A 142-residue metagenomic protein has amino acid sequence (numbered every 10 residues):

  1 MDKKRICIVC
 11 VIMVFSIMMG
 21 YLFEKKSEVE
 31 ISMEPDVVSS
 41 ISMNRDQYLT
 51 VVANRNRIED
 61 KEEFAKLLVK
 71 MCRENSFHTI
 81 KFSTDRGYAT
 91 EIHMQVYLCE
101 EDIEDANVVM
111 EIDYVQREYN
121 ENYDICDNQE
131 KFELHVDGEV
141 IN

Functional and structural regions predicted by a protein language model:
M1-R5: Positively charged n-region of N-terminal signal peptides that target proteins for export
C7-L22: Hydrophobic membrane-insertion alpha-helices, especially the h-region of bacterial N-terminal signal peptides
V9-I12, E101, N128: Residue-level detector of bioactive/disordered segments in secreted/extracellular proteins and virion assembly
S27-N54: Short edge beta-strands and adjacent turn/loop segments
T50-Y114: Mature extracytoplasmic domains of secretory-pathway proteins
Y114-N142: C-terminal partner/receptor-binding element of secreted or periplasmic proteins
